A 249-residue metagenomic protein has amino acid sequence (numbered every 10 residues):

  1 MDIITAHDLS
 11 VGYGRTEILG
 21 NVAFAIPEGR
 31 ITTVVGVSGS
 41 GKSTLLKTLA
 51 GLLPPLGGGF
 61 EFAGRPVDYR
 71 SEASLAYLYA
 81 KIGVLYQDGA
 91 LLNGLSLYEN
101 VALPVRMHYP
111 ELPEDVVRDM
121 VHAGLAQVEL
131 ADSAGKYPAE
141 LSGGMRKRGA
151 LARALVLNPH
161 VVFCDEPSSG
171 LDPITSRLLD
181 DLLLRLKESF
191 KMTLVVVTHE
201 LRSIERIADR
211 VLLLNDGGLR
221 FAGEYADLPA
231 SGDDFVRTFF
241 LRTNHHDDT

Functional and structural regions predicted by a protein language model:
A50: Helix-to-loop junction immediately C-terminal to a conserved catalytic motif
G58-Y69: Conserved ABC transporter NBD signature motif
E114-D132: Conserved ABC ATPase "signature" region
Y137-L141, M145: Conserved ABC ATPase signature
V156-H160: A short, proline-enriched helix->beta-strand linker immediately N-terminal to the Walker B motif in ABC-type P-loop
V162-D165: Catalytic Walker B motif of ABC-type/P-loop ATPase nucleotide-binding domains
P173-T175: Helix N-cap at the start of a conserved alpha-helix in ABC-type nucleotide-binding domains
